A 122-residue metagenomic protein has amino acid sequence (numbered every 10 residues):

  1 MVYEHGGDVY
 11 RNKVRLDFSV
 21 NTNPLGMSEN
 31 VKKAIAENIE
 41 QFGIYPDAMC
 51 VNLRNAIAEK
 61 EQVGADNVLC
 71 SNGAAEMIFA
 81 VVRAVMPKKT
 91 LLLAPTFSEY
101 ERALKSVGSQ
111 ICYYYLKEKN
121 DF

Functional and structural regions predicted by a protein language model:
M1-E4, N72-G73, K117-F122: Short gly/ser/thr-rich secondary-structure transition/capping motifs
M1-I44: N-terminal "arm"/small-domain region of PLP-dependent enzymes with the aminotransferase-like
R15, S28-K32, C50-R54, I78 (+1 more regions): A general structural signal for well-ordered alpha-helical segments in protein cores
F18, Y45, S71, Y114: Hydrophobic residues at beta-strand termini and immediately following loops that shape nucleotide-binding pockets
N21-P24, A74-A75, F97: Short glycine-rich anion-binding loops that position phosphate/pyrophosphate groups of nucleotides and phosphorylated
C50-T90: Phosphate-binding glycine-rich loop
R83-F122: PLP-dependent aminotransferase-like
